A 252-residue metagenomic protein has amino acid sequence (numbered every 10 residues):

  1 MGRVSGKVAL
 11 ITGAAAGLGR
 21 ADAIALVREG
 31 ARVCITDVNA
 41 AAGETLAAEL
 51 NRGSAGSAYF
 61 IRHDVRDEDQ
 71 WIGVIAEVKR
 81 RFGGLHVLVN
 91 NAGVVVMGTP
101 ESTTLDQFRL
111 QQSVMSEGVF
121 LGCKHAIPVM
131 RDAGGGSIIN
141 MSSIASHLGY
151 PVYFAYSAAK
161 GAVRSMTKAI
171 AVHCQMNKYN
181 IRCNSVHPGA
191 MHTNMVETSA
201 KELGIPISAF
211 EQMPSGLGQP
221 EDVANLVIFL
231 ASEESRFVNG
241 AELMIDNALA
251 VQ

Functional and structural regions predicted by a protein language model:
R3, L148, I228, N239-Q252: Short C-terminal tail/terminal secondary-structure segment of NAD(P)H-dependent dehydrogenase/reductase domains
T99-P100, T104-R109, I138, V196: Substrate-binding pocket helix/loop in short-chain dehydrogenase/reductase
C123, A159, T167: Active-site helix of classical SDR
P128, V172-M176, R236: Alpha-helical segment proximal to the catalytic Tyr-Lys
S143: Residue(s) in the substrate-gating loop at a strand-loop-helix junction that position the organic substrate next
N177-R182, V238-G240: Short, small/polar-rich loop/turn modules that mediate ligand/substrate recognition or access, typified
Q212-V223: A conserved structural motif in NAD(P)-dependent oxidoreductases
